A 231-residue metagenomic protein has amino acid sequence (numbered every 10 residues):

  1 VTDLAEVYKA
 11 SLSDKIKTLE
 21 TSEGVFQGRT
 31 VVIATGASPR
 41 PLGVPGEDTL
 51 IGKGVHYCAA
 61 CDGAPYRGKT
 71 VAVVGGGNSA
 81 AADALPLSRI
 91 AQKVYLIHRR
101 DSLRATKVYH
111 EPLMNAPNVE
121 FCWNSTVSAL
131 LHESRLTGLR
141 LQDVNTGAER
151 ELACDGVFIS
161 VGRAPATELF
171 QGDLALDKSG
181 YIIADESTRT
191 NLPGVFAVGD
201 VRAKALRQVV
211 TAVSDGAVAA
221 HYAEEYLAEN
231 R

Functional and structural regions predicted by a protein language model:
V1-E20, V25-G28, S88-E186, E225-R231: A Rossmann-like FAD-binding core segment of flavoenzymes
T30, A37: Conserved acidic
I33-A34, V73, I159-S160: Redox-cofactor binding/interface segments in oxidoreductases and associated redox assembly factors
S38, G43, D48-P65, V161-T211 (+2 more regions): FAD-site-proximal beta/loop scaffold in flavoenzymes
K69-T70: Residues that mark the start of a beta-strand
G75-G77: Glycine-rich Rossmann-fold phosphate-binding loop(s) that bind the pyrophosphate of adenine dinucleotide cofactors
A80-A81: N-terminal Rossmann-fold NAD(P) dinucleotide-binding loop
A84-L85: Generic hydrophobic/aromatic pocket-lining and core-packing "Φ" positions
